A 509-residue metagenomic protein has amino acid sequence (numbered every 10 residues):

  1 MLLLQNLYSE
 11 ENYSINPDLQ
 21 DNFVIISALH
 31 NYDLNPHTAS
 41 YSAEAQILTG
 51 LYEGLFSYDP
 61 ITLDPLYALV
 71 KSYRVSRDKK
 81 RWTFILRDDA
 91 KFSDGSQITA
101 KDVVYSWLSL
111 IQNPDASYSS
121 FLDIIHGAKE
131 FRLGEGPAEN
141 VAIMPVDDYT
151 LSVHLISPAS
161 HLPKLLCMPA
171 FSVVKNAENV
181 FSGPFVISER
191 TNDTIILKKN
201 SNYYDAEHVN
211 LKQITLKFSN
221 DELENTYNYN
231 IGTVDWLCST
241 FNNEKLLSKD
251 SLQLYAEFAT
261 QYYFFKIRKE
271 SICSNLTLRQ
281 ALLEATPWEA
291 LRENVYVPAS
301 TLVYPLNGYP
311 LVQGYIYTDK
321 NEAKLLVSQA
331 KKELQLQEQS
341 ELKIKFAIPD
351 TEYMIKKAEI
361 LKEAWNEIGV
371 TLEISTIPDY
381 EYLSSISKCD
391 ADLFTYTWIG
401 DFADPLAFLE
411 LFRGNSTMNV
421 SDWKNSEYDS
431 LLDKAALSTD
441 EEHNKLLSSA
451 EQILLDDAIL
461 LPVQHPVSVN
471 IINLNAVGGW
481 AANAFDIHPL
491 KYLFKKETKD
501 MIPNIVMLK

Functional and structural regions predicted by a protein language model:
E10, N16, E373-Y382, A407-N475 (+1 more regions): Extracytoplasmic/peripheral linker and loop segments enriched in polar/acidic and small residues with frequent Thr/Pro
I26-R77, L108: N-terminal lobe/hinge region of extracytoplasmic solute-binding protein
P60, E139, Y149, H154-Q213 (+3 more regions): Gly/Pro-rich hinge or "lid" segments in bacterial periplasmic/extracellular proteins
K71-S119, I272-S274: Aromatic- and charge-enriched surface segment that lines or borders ligand/interaction sites
D102, I111-Q112, S117-V174: Surface-exposed binding/hinge segments that line and control ligand-binding clefts or catalytic entry sites
S188-I196, T215-K269, L393: Extracellular/periplasmic solute-recognition and catalytic clefts
S274-E363, S449, N504-M507: Append "and occasionally in soluble cytosolic enzymes with long acidic Gly/Pro-rich linkers
N470-K509: Long beta-strand-rich cores associated with HINT superfamily self-processing modules
